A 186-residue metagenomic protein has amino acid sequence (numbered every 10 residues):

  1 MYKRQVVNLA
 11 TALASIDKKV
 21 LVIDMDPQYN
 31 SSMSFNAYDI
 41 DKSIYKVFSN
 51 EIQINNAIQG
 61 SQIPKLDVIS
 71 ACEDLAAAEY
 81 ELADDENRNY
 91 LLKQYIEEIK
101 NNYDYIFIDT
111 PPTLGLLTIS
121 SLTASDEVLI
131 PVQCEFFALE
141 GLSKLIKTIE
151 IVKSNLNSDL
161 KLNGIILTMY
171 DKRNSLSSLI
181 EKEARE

Functional and structural regions predicted by a protein language model:
K3-E186: P-loop NTP-binding core
